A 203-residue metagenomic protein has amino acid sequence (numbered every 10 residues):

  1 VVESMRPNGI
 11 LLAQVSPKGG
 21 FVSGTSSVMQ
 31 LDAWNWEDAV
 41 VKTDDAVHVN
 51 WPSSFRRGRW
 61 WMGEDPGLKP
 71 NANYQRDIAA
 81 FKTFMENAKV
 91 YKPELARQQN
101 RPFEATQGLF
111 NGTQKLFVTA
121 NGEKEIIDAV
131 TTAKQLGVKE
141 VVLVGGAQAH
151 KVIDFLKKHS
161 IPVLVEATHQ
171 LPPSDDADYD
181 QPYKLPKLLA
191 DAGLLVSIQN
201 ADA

Functional and structural regions predicted by a protein language model:
V1, K115, D154-K158, P162-A203: His/Asp/Glu-enriched, well-ordered alpha-helical/loop segment that forms or immediately abuts the divalent-metal
E3-E140: Polyanionic/metal-chelating signatures
S16, T119-N121, V144-G146, L164-T168 (+1 more regions): Generic beta-strand/beta-sheet core signal
G20-S23, A149-K151, Q170-S174: Short gly/pro/ser/thr-enriched loop/turn and capping motifs at secondary-structure boundaries
D44-V47, R59-M62, A147-H150, S174-D176 (+1 more regions): Short C-terminal domain-edge/linker segments immediately following a structured domain
Q98-Q99, V118-G122, V144-A147, S174-Y183: A general structural motif
I126-I127, A149-I153: Short, well-ordered alpha-helical microsegments
Q135, E140-G145, I161-L164: Long, well-ordered mid-to-C-terminal structural blocks that present hydrophobic/aromatic surfaces
